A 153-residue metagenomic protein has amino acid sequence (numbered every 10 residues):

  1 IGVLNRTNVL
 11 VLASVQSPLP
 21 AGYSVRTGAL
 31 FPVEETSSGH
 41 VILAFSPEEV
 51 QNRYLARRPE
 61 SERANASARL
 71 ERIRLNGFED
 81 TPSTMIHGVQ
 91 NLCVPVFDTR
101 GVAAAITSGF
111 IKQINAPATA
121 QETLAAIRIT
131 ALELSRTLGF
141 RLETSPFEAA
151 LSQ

Functional and structural regions predicted by a protein language model:
I1-R6, V15: Short hydrophobic alpha-helical segments used for membrane anchoring or interfacial signaling
N5-V11, E148: Bulky hydrophobic/aromatic content
N8, G101-V102: Residue-level signal for well-ordered, solvent-exposed loop/turn and beta-edge residues enriched in charged/polar side
V11, T81, C93: Short hydrophobic/aromatic beta-strand element in the GNAT-like acyltransferase core that lines or flanks the acyl-donor
V15-H87: Short, solvent-exposed recognition segments
N65-E71, N76, H87, A103-Q153: Juxtadomain coupling helices with adjacent low-complexity linkers
V96-T99: Sensor-regulatory modules in signal-transduction proteins
